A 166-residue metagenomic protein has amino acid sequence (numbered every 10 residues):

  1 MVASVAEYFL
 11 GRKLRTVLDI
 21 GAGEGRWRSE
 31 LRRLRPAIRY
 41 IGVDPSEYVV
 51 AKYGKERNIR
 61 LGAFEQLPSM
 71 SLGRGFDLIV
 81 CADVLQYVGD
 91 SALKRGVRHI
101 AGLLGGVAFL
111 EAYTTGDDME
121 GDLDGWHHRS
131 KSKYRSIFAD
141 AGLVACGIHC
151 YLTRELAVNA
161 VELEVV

Functional and structural regions predicted by a protein language model:
M1-L72, V88-V166: Class I (Rossmann-like) S-adenosyl-L-methionine-dependent methyltransferase catalytic domain, capturing the SAM-binding
V80: A conserved beta-strand element that flanks and buttresses the S-adenosyl-L-methionine
D83-V84: Short catalytic micro-motifs in class I SAM-dependent methyltransferases
